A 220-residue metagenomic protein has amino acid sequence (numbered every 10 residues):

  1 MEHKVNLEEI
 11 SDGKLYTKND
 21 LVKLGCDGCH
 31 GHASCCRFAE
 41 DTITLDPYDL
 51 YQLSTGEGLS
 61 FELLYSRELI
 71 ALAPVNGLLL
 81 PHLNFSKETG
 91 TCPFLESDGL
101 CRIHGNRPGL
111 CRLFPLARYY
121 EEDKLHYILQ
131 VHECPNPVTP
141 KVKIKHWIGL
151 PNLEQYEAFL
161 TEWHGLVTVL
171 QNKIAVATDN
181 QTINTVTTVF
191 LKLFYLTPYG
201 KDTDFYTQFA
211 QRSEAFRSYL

Functional and structural regions predicted by a protein language model:
M1-T91, L95-L220: Short loop/turn segments that flank or connect secondary-structure elements
